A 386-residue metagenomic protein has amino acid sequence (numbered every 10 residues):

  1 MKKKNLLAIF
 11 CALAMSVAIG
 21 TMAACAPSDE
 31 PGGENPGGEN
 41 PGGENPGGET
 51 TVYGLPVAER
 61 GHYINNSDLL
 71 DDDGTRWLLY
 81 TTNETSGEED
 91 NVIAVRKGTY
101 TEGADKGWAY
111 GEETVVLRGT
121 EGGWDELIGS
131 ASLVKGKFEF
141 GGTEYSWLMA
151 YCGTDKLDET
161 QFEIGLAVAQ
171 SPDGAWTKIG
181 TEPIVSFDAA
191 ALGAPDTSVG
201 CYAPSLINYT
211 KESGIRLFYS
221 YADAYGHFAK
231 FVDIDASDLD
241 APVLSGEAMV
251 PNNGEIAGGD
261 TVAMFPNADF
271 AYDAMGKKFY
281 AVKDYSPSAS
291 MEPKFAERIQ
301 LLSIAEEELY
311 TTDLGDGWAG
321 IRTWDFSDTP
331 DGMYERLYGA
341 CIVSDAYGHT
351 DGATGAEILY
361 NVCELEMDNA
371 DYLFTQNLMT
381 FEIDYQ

Functional and structural regions predicted by a protein language model:
M1-C11: Bacterial N-terminal signal peptides that target proteins for export
M15-I19: Hydrophobic core
G20-A24: C-terminal motif of bacterial Sec signal peptides marking the signal peptidase cleavage site
A26-N35, N40-N65, L70-E126, G136-D196 (+3 more regions): Beta-rich carbohydrate-recognition and catalytic domains
N66-D68, S130-S132, A203-S205, N267-F270 (+1 more regions): Conserved beta-strand position repeated once per blade in WD40 beta-propeller domains
G200: Aromatic sugar-binding surface patches on proteins that engage polysaccharides or sugar-phosphate polymers
R336, A340-G348: A short, acidic, amphipathic alpha-helical segment used as a generic capping/interface helix at domain edges
